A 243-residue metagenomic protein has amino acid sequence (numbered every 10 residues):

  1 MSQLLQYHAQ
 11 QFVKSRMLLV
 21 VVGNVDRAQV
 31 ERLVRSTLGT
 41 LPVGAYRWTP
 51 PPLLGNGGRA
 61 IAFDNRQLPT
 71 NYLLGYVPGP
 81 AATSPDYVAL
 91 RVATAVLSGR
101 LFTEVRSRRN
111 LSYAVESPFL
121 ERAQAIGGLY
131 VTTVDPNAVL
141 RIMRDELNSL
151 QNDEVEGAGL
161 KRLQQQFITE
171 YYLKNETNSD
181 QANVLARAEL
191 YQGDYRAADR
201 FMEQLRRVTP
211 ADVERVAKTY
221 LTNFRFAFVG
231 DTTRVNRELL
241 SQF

Functional and structural regions predicted by a protein language model:
H8: Conserved, carboxylate-rich catalytic/transport cores that coordinate ions
V13, L18-A81, G230-F243: An aromatic/glycine/proline-enriched structural segment found at the starts of mature extracellular/organellar domains
R16-V22, T70-A81, R106-R207, F224-D231: M16 family metallopeptidases and their MPP-like homologs
R32, T83-V88, A138-L140: Solvent-exposed, non-transmembrane alpha-helical starts
V34-T37, A93, M143-N148: Short amphipathic C-terminal alpha-helix that caps PH/PH-like domains
G75, S84-S98: Active/ligand-binding-proximal structured segments within catalytic/core domains that scaffold catalytic residues
R207-F243: In a subset of proteins, long, contiguous C-terminal domains/tails are tracked
